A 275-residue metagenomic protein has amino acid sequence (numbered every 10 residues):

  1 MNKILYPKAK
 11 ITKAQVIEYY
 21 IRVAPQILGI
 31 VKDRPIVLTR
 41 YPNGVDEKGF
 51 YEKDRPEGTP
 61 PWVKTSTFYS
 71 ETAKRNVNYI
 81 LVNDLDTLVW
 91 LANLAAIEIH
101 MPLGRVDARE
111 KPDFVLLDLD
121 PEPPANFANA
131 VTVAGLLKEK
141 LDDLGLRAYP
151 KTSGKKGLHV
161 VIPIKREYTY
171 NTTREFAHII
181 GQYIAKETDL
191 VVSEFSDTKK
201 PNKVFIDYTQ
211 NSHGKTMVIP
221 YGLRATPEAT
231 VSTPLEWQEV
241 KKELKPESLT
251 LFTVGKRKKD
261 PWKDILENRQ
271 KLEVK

Functional and structural regions predicted by a protein language model:
M1-A92: Charge-rich, low-complexity segments
M1-E18, L28, K32-D33, T72-V77 (+4 more regions): C-terminal accessory nucleic-acid interaction domains of nucleic acid-metabolism proteins
T39-Y41, A148-G154, E194-T198: Short beta-strand
V82-R109, V131-R147: Conserved alpha/beta core surface patches that mediate binding of polyanionic ligands
P123, A128: Portal/gating segments that form or line small-molecule/metal binding sites
S153-I162: Short, conserved phosphate-binding/catalytic loop or strand-edge motifs used in phosphoryl-/nucleotidyl-transfer
V161-T173: Catalytic palm subdomain of template-directed nucleic-acid polymerases, centered on the conserved carboxylate motif
